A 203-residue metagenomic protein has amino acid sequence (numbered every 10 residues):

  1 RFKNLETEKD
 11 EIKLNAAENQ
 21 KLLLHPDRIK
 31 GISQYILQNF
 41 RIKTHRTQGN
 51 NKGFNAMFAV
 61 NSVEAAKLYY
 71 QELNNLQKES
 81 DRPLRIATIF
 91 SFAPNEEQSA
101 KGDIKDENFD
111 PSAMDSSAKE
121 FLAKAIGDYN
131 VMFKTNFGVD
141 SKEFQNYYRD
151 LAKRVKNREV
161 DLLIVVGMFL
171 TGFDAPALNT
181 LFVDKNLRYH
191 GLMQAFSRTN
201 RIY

Functional and structural regions predicted by a protein language model:
E11-A16, D174-A177: Short acidic (Asp/Glu) and glycine-rich catalytic loops that position anionic groups and cofactors
K13-L162: Conserved C-terminal RecA-like helicase domain
R41, H45, N74, K78 (+3 more regions): Hydrophobic/aromatic-lined pockets within catalytic cores
V63-A65, F92-E96, F169-T171, N186-Y189 (+1 more regions): Conserved nucleotide-binding/hydrolysis micro-motifs of P-loop NTPases
N157-E159, L192-Y203: Conserved segment of the helicase C-terminal RecA-like domain
L162-V165, F169-F196: A short beta-strand element within the Helicase C-terminal
